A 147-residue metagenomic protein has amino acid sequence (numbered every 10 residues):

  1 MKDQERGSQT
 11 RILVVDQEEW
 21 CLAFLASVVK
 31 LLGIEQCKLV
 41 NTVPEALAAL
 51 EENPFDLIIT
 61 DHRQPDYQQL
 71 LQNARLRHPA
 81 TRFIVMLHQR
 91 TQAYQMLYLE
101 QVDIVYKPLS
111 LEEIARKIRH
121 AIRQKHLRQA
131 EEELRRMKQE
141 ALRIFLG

Functional and structural regions predicted by a protein language model:
D16: Conserved acidic carboxylate
E19-K38: Two-component/phosphorelay signaling modules centered on CheY-like receiver
L39-L57, P65: Acidic, metal-coordinating helix/loop segments flanking the phosphotransfer/catalytic sites of two-component signaling
I58, F83, I104-V105: Two-component signal transduction core modules
Y67-A80: Short amphipathic alpha-helix used as the core "switch/output" element in two-component signaling
Q69, L87-Y106: Alpha4 helix (beta4-alpha4-beta5 surface) of REC/receiver domains from two-component response regulators
L109-I122: C-terminal output helix
Q124-G147: CheY-like receiver
